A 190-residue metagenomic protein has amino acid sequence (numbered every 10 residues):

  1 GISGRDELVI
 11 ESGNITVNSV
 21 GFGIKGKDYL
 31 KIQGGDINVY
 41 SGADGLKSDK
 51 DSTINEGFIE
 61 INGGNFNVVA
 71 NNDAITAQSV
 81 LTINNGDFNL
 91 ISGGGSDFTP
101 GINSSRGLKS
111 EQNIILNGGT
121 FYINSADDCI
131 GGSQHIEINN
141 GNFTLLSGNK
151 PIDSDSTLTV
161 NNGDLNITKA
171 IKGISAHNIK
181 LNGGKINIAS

Functional and structural regions predicted by a protein language model:
G1-K185, S190: Acidic/polar low-complexity surface segments
